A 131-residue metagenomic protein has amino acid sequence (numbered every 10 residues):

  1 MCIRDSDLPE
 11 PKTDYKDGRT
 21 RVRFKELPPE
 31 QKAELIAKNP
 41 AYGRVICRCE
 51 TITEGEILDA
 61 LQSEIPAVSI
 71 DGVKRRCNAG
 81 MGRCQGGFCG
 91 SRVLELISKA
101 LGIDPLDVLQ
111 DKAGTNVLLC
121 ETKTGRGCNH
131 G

Functional and structural regions predicted by a protein language model:
R4-R83, G87-G131: Helix-rich C-terminal "cap"/substrate-channel and partner-interaction subdomain that packs against the flavin-binding
